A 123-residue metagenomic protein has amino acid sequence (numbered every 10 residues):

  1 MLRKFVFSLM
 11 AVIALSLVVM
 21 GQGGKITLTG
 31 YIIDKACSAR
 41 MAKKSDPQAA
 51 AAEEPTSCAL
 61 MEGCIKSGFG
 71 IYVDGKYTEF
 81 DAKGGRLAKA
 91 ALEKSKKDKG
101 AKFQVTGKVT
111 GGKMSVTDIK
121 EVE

Functional and structural regions predicted by a protein language model:
M1-L9: Bacterial N-terminal signal peptides that target proteins for export
S8-V18: Bacterial N-terminal signal peptides
V19-E123: OB-fold and OB-like single-stranded nucleic-acid-recognition modules and their adjacent interaction interfaces
